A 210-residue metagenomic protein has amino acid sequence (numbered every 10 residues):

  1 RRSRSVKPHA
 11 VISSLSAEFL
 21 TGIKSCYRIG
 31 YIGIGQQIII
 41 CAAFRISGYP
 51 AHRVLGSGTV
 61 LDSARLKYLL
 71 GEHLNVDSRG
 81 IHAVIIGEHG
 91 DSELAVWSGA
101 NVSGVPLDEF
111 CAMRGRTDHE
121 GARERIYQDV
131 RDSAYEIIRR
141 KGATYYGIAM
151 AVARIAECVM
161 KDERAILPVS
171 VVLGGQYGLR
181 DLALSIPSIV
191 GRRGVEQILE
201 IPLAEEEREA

Functional and structural regions predicted by a protein language model:
R4-L69: Rossmann-like NAD(P)(H) cofactor-binding subdomain of soluble oxidoreductases
S47-R53, D62-E205, E209-A210: C-terminal substrate-binding/catalytic lobe of Rossmann-fold NAD(P)-dependent dehydrogenases
